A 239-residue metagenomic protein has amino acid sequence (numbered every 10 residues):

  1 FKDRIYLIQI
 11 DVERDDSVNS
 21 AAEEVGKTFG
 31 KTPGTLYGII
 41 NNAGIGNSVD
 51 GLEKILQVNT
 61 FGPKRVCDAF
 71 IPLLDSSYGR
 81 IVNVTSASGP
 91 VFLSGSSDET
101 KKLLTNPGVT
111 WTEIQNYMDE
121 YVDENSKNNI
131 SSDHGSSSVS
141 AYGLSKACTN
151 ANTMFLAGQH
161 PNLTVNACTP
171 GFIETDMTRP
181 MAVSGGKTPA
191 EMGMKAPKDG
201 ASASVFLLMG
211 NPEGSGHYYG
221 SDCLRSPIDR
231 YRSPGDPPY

Functional and structural regions predicted by a protein language model:
F1-D16: Rossmann-fold cofactor-recognition segment
E13-P33: Conserved Rossmann-fold cofactor-binding substructure of NAD(P)-dependent oxidoreductases
S20, K27, D50-Q57: Active-site Tyr-X3-Lys motif and surrounding loop/helix of classical short-chain dehydrogenase/reductase
A21, V66-L74, T149-T153, L207: Hydrophobic positions on the long internal alpha-helix of Rossmann-like NAD(P)-dependent oxidoreductase domains
T35-I40: Conserved hydrophobic beta-strands of the Rossmann-like cofactor-binding core in SDR/related NAD(P)H-dependent
I45-E53, S77-P161: Catalytic loop of short-chain dehydrogenase/reductase
R65, A147, A167, T175 (+1 more regions): C-terminal helical subdomain
